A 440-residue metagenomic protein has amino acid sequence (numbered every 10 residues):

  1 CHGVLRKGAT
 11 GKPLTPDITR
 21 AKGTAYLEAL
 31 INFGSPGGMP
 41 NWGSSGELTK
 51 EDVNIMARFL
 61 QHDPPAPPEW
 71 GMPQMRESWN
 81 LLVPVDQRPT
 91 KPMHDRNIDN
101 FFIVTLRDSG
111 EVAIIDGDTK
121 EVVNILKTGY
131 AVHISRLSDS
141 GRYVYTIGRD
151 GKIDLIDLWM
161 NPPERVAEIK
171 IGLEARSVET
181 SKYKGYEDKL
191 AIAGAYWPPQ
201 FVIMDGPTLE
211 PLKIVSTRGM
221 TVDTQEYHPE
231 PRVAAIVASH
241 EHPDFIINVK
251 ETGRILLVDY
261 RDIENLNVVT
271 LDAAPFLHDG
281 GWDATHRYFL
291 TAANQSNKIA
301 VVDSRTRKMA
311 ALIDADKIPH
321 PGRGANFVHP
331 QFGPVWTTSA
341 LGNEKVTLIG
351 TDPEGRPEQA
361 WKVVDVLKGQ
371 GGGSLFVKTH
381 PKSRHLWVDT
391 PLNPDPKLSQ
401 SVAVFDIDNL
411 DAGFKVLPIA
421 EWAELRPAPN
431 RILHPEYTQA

Functional and structural regions predicted by a protein language model:
L5-A9, T15-P65: Extracytoplasmic electron-transfer domains, predominantly the class I c-type cytochrome c fold
P40-D108: Flexible coil segments in periplasmic/lumen-exposed cytochrome c-class electron-transfer proteins
S78-N97, R136-D139, V178-E187, E226-E241 (+5 more regions): Structural signature of eukaryotic scaffold interfaces centered on beta-propeller domains
E111, K152-I156, P198-I203, G253-V258 (+3 more regions): Structural motif
E121-L126, P162-K170, E210-V215, G219-E226 (+4 more regions): A short beta-strand motif characteristic of beta-propeller blades
I156-N161, M204-L212, D259-I263, D303-K308 (+2 more regions): Short loop/turn segments immediately following beta-strands, especially the blade-tip and inter-blade linker loops
R165-G253, E264-D272, L277: Asp-box/WD-like beta-propeller blade repeats and closely related beta-sheet repeat scaffolds
G333-T338, E344-L348, G371-A440: Loop/turn-rich, solvent-exposed surfaces of beta-rich toroidal or solenoidal domains
